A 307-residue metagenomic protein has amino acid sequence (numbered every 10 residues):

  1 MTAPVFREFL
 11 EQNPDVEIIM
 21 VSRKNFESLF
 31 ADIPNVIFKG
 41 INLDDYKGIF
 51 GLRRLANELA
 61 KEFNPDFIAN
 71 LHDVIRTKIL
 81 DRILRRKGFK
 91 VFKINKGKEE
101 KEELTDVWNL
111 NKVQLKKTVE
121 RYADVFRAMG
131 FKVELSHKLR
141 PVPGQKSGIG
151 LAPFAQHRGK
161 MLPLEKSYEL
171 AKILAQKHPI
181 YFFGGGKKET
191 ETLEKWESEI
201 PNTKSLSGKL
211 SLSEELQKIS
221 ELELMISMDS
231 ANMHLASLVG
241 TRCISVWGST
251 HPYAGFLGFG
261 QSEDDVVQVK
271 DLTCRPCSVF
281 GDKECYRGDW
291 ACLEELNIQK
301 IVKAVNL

Functional and structural regions predicted by a protein language model:
M1-L307: Catalytic machinery of carbohydrate-active enzymes, primarily nucleotide-sugar-dependent glycosyltransferases
